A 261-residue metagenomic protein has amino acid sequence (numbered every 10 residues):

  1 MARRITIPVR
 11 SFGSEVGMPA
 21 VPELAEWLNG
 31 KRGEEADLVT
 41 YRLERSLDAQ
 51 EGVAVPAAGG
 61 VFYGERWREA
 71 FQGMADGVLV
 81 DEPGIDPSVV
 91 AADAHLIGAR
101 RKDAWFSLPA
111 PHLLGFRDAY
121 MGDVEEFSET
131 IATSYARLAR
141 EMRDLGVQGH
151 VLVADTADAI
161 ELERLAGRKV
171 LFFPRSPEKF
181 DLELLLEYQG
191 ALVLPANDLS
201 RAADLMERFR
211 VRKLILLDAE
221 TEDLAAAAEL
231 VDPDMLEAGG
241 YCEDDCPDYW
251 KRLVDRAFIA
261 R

Functional and structural regions predicted by a protein language model:
M1-R261: Domain-level signal for soluble alpha/beta catalytic cores
